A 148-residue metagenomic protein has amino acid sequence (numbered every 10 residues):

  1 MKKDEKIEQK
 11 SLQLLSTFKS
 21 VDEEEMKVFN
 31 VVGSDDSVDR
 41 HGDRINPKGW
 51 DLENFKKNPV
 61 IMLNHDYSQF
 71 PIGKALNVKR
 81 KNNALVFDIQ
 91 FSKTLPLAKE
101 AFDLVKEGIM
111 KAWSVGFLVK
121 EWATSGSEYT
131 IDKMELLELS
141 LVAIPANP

Functional and structural regions predicted by a protein language model:
M1-P148: Signature of dsDNA virion morphogenesis modules
